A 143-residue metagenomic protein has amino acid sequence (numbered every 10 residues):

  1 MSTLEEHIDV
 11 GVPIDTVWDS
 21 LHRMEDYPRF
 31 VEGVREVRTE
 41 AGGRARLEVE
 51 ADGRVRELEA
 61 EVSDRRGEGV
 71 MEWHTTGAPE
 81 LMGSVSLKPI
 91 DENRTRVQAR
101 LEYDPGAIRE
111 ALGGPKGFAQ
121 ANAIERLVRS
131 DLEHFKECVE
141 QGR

Functional and structural regions predicted by a protein language model:
M1-D9, L47, A123, R129 (+1 more regions): Hydrophobic-ligand-binding modules of eukaryotic lipid transfer/binding families
M1-R44, H134-E137: Hydrophobic ligand-binding cavity/cleft-lining segments
T3-E5, V55-E59, E80-S84, R96: Short, surface-exposed coil-to-beta transition loops
T39-R46, R65-W73, Q141: Short, hydrophobic/aromatic-rich segments at coil-to-beta transitions
E40, S63-R65, S86-I90: Short beta-strand micro-motifs enriched in acidic
L47-V49, P89: Flexible glycine-/small-residue-rich
L58-R66, M71-G77, G83: Helix-adjacent hinge/juxtasegments
H74-S130, E137: Beta-strand/loop substructures that line and gate deep hydrophobic ligand-binding cavities in soluble
